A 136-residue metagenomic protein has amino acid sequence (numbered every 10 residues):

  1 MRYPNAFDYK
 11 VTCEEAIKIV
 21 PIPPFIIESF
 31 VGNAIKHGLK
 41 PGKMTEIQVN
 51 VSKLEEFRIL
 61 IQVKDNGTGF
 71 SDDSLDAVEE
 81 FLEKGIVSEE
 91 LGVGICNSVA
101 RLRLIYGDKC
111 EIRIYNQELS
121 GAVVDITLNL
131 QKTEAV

Functional and structural regions predicted by a protein language model:
M1-Y115, L119-T127, A135: Two-component histidine phosphotransfer core
